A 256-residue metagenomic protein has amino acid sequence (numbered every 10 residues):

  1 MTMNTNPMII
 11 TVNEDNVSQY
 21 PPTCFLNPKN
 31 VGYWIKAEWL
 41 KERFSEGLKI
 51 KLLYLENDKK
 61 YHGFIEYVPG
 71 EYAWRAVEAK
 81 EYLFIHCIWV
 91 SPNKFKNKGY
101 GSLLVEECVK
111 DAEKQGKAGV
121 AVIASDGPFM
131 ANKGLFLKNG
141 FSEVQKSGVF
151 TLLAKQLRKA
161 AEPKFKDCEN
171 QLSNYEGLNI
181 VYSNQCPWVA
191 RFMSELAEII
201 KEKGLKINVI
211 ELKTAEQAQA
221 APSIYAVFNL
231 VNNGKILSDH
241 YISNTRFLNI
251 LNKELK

Functional and structural regions predicted by a protein language model:
T2-N57, D167, C186-W188, E195-I199: Short amphipathic alpha-helix that is part of the acyltransferase structural core
L52, K59-E71, F84, W89: Conserved beta-strand in the GNAT
V77-N93: Conserved acetyl-CoA binding element of GNAT-fold acetyltransferases
V90, K96-A112, K138: Conserved acetyl-CoA-binding loop-helix of GNAT-fold acetyltransferases
A112-G127: Conserved GNAT acetyl-CoA-binding A-motif
I123-A124, G140-A154: Conserved catalytic-core motifs of GNAT/GCN5-like acyltransferases
V149-N170: C-terminal "cap" of GNAT-fold acetyltransferases
N233-K256: Non-catalytic, surface beta->alpha helical segment in thiol-disulfide oxidoreductase systems
